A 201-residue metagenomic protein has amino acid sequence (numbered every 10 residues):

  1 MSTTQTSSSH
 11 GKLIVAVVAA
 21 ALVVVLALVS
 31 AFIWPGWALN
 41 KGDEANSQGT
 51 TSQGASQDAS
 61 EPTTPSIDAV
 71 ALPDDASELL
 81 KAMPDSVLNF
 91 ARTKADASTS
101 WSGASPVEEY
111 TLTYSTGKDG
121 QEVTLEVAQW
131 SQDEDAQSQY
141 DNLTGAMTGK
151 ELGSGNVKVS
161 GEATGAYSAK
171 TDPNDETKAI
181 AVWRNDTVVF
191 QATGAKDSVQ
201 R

Functional and structural regions predicted by a protein language model:
S2-S47: Hydrophobic single-pass membrane-targeting/anchoring helices
S30-T111, S198: N-terminal "mature-domain start" segment
P65-L72, V123-W130, Q191-T193: Second-shell loop/turn segments in exported
E78, A82, D135-N142: Extracytoplasmic/secreted proteins, especially bacterial periplasmic and envelope-associated proteins
A91-G103, Q137-N185: Short Gly/Thr-rich strand-loop-strand
T111-S138: A short acidic-to-branched-hydrophobic micro-motif
D186-F190: Noncatalytic modules at the cell exterior or secretory-pathway interfaces, chiefly beta-strand-rich lectin/adhesion
G194-R201: Surface-exposed amphipathic alpha-helical segments
